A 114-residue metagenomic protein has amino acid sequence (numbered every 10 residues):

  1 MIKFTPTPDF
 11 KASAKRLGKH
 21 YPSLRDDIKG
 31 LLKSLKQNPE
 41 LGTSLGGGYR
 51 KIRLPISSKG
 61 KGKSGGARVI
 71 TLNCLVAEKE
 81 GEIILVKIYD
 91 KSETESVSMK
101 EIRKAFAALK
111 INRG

Functional and structural regions predicted by a protein language model:
M1-I28: Arg/Lys-rich, positively charged N-terminal/basic patches that mediate binding to nucleic acids
F4, P22-R25, G46, S64 (+3 more regions): Non-catalytic, surface-exposed connector residues within folded enzymatic/regulatory domains
S23-L41: Compact soluble domain cores
K36-G60: A short, surface-exposed loop/turn module that caps and links secondary-structure elements
I56-A67, T71: Arg/Lys-rich, often Gly-containing low-complexity segments of ribosomal proteins
A67, L72-G114: Enriched for short, Lys/Arg-rich terminal
